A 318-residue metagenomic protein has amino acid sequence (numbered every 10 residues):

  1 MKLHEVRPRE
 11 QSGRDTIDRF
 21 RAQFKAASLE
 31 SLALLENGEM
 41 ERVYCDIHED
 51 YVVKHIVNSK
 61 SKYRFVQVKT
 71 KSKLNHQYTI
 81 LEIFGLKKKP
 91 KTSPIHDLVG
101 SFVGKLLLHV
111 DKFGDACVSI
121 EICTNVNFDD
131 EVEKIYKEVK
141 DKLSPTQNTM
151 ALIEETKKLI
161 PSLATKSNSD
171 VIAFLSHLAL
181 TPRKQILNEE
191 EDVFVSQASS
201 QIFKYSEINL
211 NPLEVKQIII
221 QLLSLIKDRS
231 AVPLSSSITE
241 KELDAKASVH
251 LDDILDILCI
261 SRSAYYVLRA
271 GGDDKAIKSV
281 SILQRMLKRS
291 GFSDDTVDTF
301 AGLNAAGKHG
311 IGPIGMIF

Functional and structural regions predicted by a protein language model:
M1-R19, K69-F318: Acidic metal-coordinating catalytic centers involved in nucleic-acid phosphodiester chemistry
G13-I17, R21-F84, V99: Catalytic centers of nucleases
